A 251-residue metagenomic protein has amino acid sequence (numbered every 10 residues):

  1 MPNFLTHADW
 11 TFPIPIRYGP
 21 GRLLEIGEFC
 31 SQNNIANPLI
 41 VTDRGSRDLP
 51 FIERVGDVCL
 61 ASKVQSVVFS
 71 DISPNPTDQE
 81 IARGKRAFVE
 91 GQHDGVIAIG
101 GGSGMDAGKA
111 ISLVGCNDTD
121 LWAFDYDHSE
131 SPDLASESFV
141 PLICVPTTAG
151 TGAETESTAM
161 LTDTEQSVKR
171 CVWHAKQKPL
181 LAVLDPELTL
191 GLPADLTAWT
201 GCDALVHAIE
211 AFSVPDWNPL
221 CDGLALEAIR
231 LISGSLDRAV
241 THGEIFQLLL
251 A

Functional and structural regions predicted by a protein language model:
M1, P74-I81, W122-P132, R230-A251: A short, flexible low-complexity segment enriched in Lys/Arg and Gly/Pro that occurs in N-terminal basic tails
M1-G95: ATP/NTP phosphate-donor binding region
L24, R47-D48, A149-G152, T189-G191 (+1 more regions): Short, acidic Gly/Pro/Ser/Thr-rich loop/turn segments
G27, G56, V67, A82-K85 (+3 more regions): Predominant activation on well-ordered alpha-helical scaffold segments within soluble catalytic domains
Q79-L184: Glycine/threonine-rich beta-strand-loop-alpha-helix active-site module that forms ligand/phosphate-binding
T158-A251: Carboxylate- and glycine-rich phosphate/diphosphate-binding segment that chelates Mg2+/Mn2+
